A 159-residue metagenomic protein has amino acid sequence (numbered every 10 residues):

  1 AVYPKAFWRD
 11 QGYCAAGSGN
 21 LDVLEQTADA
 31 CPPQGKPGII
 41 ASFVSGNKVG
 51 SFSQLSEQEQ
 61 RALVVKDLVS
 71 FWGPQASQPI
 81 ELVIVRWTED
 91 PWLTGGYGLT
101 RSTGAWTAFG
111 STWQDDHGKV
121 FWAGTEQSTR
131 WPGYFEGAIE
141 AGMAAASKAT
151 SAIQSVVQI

Functional and structural regions predicted by a protein language model:
A1-W8: Glycine-rich loop(s) and the adjacent beta-strand/alpha-helix scaffold that form part
W8-I159: Conserved flavin/dinucleotide-binding core of flavoenzymes
